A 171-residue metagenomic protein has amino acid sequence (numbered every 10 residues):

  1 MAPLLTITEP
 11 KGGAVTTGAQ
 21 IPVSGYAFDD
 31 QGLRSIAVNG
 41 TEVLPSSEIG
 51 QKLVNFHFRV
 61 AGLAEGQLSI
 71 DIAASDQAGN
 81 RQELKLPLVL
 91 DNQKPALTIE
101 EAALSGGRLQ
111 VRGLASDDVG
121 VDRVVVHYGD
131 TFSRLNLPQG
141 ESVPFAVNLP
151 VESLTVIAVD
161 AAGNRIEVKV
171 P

Functional and structural regions predicted by a protein language model:
M1-T6, L86-P95, P171: Flexible, low-complexity linkers/stalks enriched in Thr/Pro that connect modular domains
G13-A19, A102-G107: Short, solvent-exposed loop/linker segments at the N-terminal edge of repeated beta-sheet extracellular domains
V23-A27, V111-A115: Aromatic/hydrophobic beta-strand junction motif of beta-rich domains
F28-S35, S116-R123: Extracellular acidic loop/turn motifs
I49-H57, P138-F145: Aromatic sugar-binding surface patches on proteins that engage polysaccharides or sugar-phosphate polymers
V60-Q67, A146-S153: Surface-exposed, short loops/turns at beta-strand junctions within beta-sandwich domains
R81-V89, L135, N164-P171: Edge beta-strands of extracellular beta-sandwich domains
